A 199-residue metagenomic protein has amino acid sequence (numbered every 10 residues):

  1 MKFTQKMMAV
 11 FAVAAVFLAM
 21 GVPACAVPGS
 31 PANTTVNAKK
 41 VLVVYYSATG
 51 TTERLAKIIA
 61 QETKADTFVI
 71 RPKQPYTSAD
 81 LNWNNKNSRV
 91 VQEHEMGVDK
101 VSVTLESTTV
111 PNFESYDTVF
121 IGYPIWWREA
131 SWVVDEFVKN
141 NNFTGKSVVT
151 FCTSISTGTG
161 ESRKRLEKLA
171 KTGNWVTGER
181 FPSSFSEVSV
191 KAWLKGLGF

Functional and structural regions predicted by a protein language model:
M1, V10-V13: Acidic, contiguous segments within the catalytic cores of piggyBac-derived transposases
F3-M7, M20-F199: Active-site-proximal alpha-helix that buttresses catalytic centers in soluble enzyme cores
A12-M20: Hydrophobic core
